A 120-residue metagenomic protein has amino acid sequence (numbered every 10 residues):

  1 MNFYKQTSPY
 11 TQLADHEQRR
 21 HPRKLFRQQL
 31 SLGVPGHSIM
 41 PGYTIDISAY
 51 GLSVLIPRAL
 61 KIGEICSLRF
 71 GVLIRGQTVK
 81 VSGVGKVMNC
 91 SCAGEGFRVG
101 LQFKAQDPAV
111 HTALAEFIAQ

Functional and structural regions predicted by a protein language model:
M1-I47, A119-Q120: N-terminal helix initiation/capping motif
F26-I62, S67-R69, R98-Q102: Short strand-loop-strand
T44, G85-V87: Conserved hydrophobic positions within beta-strands
E64-S67, H111-Q120: Extended Gly/Ser/Thr-rich low-complexity repeat segments, especially those forming or decorating extracellular
L73-S82: Short, Lys/Arg- and Gly-enriched loop/turn segments at beta-strand edges
N89-V110: C-terminal structural segments of small proteins and small subunits
